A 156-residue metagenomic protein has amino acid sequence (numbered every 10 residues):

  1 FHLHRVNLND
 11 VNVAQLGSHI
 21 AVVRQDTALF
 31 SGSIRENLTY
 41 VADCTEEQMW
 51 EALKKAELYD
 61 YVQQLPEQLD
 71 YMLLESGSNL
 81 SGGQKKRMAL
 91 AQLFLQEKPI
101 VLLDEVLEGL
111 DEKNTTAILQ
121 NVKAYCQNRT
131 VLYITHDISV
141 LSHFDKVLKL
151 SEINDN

Functional and structural regions predicted by a protein language model:
H2, D10, G17, R35-E75 (+2 more regions): ABC ATPase nucleotide-binding domain helical subdomain, centered on the C-loop/LSGGQ "ABC signature"
L8, G109-N114, V122: Short coil-to-helix N-cap segments within the nucleotide-binding domains
V13-I20, T27, S31-G32: ABC ATPase nucleotide-binding domain
T39, D104, L110-D111, T115: ABC-family nucleotide-binding domains
S81-G82, M88-L93: ABC ATPase nucleotide-binding domain "signature" region
L95-P99, N128: A short, proline-enriched helix->beta-strand linker immediately N-terminal to the Walker B motif in ABC-type P-loop
N121-Y133, L141: Conserved catalytic loops of ABC-family nucleotide-binding domains
S142-K149: Conserved catalytic segment of ABC-fold P-loop ATPases
